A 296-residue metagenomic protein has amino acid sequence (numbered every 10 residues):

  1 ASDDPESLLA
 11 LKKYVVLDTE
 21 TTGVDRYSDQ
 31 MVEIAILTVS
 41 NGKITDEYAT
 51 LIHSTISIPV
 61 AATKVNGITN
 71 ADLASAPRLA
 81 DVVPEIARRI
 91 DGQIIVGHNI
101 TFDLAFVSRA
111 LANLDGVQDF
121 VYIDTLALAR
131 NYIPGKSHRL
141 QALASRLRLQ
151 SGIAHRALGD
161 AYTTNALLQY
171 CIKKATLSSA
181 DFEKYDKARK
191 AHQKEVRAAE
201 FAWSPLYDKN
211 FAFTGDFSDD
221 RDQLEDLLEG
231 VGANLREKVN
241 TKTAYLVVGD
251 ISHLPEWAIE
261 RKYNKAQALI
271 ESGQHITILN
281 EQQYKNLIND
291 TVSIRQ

Functional and structural regions predicted by a protein language model:
A1-F120, P134-A154, W257: Conserved non-catalytic scaffold segment of RNase H-like nuclease domains
A1-L9, L167-G230, A268: Acidic two-metal-ion nuclease catalytic site recognized across multiple nuclease folds, prominently DnaQ/RNase D-T
S7-I52, E200-G249: Conserved small-residue-rich
T19, H98-N99, T125, D250 (+1 more regions): Residues immediately flanking
I123-P134: Short, flexible loop segments at boundaries between secondary-structure elements
I153, W203-Q296: Interaction modules related to DNA damage response and DNA replication/repair
R156-Q169: Acidic, divalent-metal-coordinating active-site segment for phosphoryl/phosphodiester hydrolysis, typified by short
